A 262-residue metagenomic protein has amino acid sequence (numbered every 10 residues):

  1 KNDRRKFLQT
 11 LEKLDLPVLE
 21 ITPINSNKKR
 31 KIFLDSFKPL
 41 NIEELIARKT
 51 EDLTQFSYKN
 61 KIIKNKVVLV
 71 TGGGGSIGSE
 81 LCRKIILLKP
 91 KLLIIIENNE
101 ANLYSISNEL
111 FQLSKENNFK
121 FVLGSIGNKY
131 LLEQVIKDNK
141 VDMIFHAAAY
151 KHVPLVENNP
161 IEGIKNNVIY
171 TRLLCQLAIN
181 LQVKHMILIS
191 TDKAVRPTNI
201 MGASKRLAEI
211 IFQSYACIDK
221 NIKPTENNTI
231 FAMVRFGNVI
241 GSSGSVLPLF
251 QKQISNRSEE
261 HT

Functional and structural regions predicted by a protein language model:
K1, K89-K91, I136-F145, V153 (+1 more regions): Proline-aspartate-enriched helix->loop->beta-strand connector
R4-V67, I179: Flexible, Lys/Arg-rich cytosolic regulatory linkers and terminal tails that connect or flank
R5, V122-M143: Conserved Rossmann-fold cofactor-binding substructure of NAD(P)-dependent oxidoreductases
L14-I21, K28-I32, H146, Y150-E209 (+2 more regions): Conserved Rossmann-fold NAD(P)-dependent oxidoreductase catalytic core, especially the SDR/UDP-sugar
V68-L88: N-terminal Rossmann NAD(P)H-binding glycine-rich loop of SDR-like oxidoreductase domains
N99-N102: Helix N-cap at the beta1-alpha1 junction of Rossmann-like dinucleotide-binding domains, i.e., the first residues
I211-S245, Q251-N256: Conserved beta-loop-beta element that borders a ligand/cofactor-binding pocket
E260-T262: Conserved small/polar residues in nucleotide/adenosyl-binding loops
